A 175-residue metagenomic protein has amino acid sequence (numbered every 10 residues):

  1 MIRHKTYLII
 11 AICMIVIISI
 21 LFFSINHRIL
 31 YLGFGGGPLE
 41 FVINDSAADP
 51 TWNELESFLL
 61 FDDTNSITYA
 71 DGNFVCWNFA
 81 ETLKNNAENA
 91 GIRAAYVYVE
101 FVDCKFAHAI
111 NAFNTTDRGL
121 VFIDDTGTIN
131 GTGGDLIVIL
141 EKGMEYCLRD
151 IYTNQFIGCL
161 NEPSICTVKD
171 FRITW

Functional and structural regions predicted by a protein language model:
M1-R3: N-terminal secretory signal peptides that target proteins for export/translocation
K5-W175: A structural boundary/capping signal
